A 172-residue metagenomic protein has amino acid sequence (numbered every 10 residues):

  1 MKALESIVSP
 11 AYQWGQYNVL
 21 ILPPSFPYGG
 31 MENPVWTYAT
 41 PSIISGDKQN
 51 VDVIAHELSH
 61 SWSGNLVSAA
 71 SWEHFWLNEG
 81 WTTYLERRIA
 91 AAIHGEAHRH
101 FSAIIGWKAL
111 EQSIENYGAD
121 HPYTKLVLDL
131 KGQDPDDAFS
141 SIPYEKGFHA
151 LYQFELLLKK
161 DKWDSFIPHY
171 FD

Functional and structural regions predicted by a protein language model:
M1-D172: Hydrophobic alpha-helical and helix-loop surface patches within well-folded domains that function as non-catalytic
